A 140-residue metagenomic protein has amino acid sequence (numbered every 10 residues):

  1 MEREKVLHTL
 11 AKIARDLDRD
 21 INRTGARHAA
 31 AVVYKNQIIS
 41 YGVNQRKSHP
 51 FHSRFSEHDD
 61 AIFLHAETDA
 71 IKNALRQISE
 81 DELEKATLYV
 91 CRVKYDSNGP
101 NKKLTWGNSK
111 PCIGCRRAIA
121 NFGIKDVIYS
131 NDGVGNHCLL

Functional and structural regions predicted by a protein language model:
M1-A26: Short, basic/aromatic recognition patches
G25-Y41: Short beta-strand scaffold segments in enzyme catalytic cores
Y41-L140: Zn2+-dependent cytidine deaminase-like catalytic core
